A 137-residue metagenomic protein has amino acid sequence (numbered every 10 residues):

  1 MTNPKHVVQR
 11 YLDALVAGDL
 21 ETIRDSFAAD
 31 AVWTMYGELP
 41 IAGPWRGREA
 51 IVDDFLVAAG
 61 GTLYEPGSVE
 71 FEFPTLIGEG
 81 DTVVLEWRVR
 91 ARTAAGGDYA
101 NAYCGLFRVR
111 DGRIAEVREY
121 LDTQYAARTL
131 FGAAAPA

Functional and structural regions predicted by a protein language model:
M1-A29, G132-A137: Short, low-complexity N-terminal intrinsically disordered segments enriched in polar/charged residues
M1-T2, A17, I23-S26, P44-W45 (+3 more regions): Alpha-helical interaction segments
N3, L56-A137: A beta-strand edge to alpha-helix "cap/lid" segment located at domain peripheries
H6-V16, A42-W45, G61-Y64, E86: Short, mixed-charge, low-aromatic patches
V8-Y11, I23-R24, A31, G47 (+4 more regions): Hydrophobic pocket/interface hotspot
A17, Y36, A42, R46 (+2 more regions): Short glycine-rich loop/turn motifs that provide flexible caps or phosphate-binding loops at active sites
T22, A28-G78: A solvent-exposed, acidic/Ser-Thr-rich amphipathic alpha-helical stretch
